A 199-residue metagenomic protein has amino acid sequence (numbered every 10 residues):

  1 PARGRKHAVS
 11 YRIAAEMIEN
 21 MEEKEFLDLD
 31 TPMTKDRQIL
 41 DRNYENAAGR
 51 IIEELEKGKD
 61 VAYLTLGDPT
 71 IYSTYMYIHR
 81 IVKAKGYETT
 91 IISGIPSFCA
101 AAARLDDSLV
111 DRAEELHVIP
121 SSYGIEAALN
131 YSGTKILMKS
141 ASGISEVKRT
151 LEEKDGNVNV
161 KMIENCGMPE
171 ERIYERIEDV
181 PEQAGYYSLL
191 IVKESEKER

Functional and structural regions predicted by a protein language model:
P1-R5, I95-P96, E114-Y123, S140-A141 (+1 more regions): Short, acidic/turn-prone active-site loops that include or flank metal/cofactor- and phosphate-binding residues
P1-Y87, Y174, D179-V180, S188-L189 (+1 more regions): Class I S-adenosyl-L-methionine
R3, I13, Y131-R199: A contiguous loop/helix-start segment that scaffolds small-molecule binding in enzyme catalytic cores
F26-D28, T89, V118, V160-M162: Conserved beta-strand scaffold positions in the cores of enzyme catalytic domains, especially in NTP/NDP-utilizing
T31-R37, G124-E126, M168-E170: A short acidic, often aromatic-flanked loop/helix-cap motif at beta-alpha or helix-coil junctions that lines enzyme
R50-I52, S121-A128, S142-L151: A short, acidic, amphipathic alpha-helical segment used as a generic capping/interface helix at domain edges
T70-Y131, P181: Class I SAM-dependent methyltransferase SAM-binding "motif I" and its flanking Rossmann-like core
